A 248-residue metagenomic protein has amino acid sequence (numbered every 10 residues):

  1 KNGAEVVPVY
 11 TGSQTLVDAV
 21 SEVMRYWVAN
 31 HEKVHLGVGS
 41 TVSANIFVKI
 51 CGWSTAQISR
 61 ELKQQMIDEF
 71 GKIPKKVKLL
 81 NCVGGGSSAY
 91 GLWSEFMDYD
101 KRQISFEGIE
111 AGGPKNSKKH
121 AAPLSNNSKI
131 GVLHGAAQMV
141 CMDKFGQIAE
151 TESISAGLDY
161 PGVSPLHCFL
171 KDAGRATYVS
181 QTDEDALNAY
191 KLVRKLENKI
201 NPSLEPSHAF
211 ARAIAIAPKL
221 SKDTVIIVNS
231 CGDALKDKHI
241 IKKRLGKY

Functional and structural regions predicted by a protein language model:
K1, C82-W93, N116-K118, P206-A213 (+1 more regions): Short glycine/serine/threonine-rich phosphate/pyrophosphate-binding segments that cradle anionic phosphate groups
K1, K75-S88, F106-I109, T224-S230: A short, small-residue-rich loop immediately preceding and capping a beta-strand
N2-L16: A glycine-rich helix N-cap at a beta->alpha junction
V20-I46, F70-K72, D98-Q103, G108-P202 (+1 more regions): Active-site/ligand-binding loops adjacent to catalytic centers
I46-L62, N201-H208: A glycine-rich, Thr/Ser-enriched phosphate-binding loop motif common to dinucleotide/cofactor-binding enzymes
L62, L79-N81, G86, F106 (+4 more regions): Buried hydrophobic positions in well-ordered alpha/beta secondary-structure cores of metabolic enzymes
K63-I73: Phosphate/pyrophosphate-binding loops at sites that engage ATP/ADP/AMP, CoA/4′-phosphopantetheine, polyphosphate
K101-I109, A121-P123, R212-Y248: Catalytic phosphate/nucleotide-handling subdomain of diverse soluble enzymes
